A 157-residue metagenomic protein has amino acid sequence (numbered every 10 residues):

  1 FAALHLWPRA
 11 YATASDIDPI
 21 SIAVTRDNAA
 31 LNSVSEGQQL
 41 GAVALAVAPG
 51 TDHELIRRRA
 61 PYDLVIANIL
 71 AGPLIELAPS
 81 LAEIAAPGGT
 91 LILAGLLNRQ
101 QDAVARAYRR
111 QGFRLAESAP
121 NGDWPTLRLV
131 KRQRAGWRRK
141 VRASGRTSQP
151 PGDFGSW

Functional and structural regions predicted by a protein language model:
F1-P49: Conserved SAM/SAH cofactor-binding pocket of Class I
I22-T25, L74, Q101: Short alpha-helix immediately C-terminal to the canonical SAM-binding loop
L45-E54, W124: Conserved SAM/SAH-binding loop
T51-V65: A short acidic, Gly/Pro-enriched loop at the edge of an enzyme's catalytic core that lines a small-molecule cofactor
D63-E76, G95: A short SAM/SAH-binding and catalytic strip from SAM-dependent methyltransferases
I75-T90, A105: A short glycine-rich, Lys/Arg-flanked "PGG" loop and its adjoining helix->strand segment in the class I
G88-Q101: ADP-ribose/adenylate-binding Rossmann-like module
R114-W157: Core SAM-dependent methyltransferase catalytic element
